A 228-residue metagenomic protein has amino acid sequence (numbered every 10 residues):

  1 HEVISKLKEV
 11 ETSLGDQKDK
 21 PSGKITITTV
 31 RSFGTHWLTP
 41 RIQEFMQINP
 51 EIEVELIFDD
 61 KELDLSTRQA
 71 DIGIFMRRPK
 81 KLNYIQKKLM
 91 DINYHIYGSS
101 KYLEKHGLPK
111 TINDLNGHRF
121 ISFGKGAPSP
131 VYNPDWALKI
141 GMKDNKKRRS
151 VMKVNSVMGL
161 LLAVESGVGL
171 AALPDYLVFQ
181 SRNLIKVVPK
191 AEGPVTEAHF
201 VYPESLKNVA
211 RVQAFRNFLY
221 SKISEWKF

Functional and structural regions predicted by a protein language model:
H1-D16: Alpha-helical "hinge/linker" immediately C-terminal to small N-terminal DNA-binding modules
S13, W37, R41-I48, F218-W226: Generic non-transmembrane alpha-helical segments
S22-I85: Central regulatory/effector-binding core of bacterial HTH transcription factors
T26-T28, G73, I121, A171 (+1 more regions): Short, well-ordered beta-strand segments
T29, D59, G98-S99, P174 (+1 more regions): A secondary-structure boundary/capping signal
T67, P79-E197, E225-F228: C-terminal regulatory
V188-F228: A late-sequence structural motif
